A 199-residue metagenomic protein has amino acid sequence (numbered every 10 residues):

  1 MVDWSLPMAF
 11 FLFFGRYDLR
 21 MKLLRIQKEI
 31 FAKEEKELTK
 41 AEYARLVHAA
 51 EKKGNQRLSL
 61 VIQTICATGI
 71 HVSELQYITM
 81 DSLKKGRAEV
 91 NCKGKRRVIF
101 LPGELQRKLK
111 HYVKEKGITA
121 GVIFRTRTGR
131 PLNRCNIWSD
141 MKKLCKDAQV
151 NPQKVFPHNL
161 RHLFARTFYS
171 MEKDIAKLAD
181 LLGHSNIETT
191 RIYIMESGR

Functional and structural regions predicted by a protein language model:
M1-L12, K53-G54, R130-R134, K154-F156: N-terminal core-binding DNA-recognition domain of tyrosine site-specific recombinases/integrases
M1-L24, L60, L101: Non-catalytic DNA-binding core/recognition domains of DNA-processing enzymes
G15-R45, C92-G94, R127-R130: Flexible interdomain linker/hinge and immediately adjacent N-terminus of the catalytic tyrosine-recombinase domain
L38-V72: Basic, Lys/Arg- and aromatic-enriched nucleic-acid-binding interface segment
E42, T68, V72-S73, Y77-H111: Conserved tyrosine-mediated DNA breakage-rejoining catalytic core shared by Y-recombinases
Y43, R57-S59, R134, W138 (+2 more regions): Short, leucine-enriched amphipathic alpha-helices that occur as contiguous helical runs
Q63, A67, R161-H184, I192 (+1 more regions): C-terminal catalytic core of tyrosine-transesterase DNA break-rejoin enzymes
C92-H111, A120-K142: C-terminal catalytic core of Y-nucleophile DNA break-rejoin enzymes
